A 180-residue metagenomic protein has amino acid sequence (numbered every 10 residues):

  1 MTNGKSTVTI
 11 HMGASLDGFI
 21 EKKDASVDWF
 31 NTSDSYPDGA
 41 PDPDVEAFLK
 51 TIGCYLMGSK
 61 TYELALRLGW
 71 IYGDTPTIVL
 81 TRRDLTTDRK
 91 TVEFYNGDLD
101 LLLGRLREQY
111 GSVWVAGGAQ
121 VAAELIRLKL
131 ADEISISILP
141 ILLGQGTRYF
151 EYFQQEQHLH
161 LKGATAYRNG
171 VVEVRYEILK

Functional and structural regions predicted by a protein language model:
M1-K180: Enzymes that bind and transform nitrogen-containing heteroaromatic metabolites
